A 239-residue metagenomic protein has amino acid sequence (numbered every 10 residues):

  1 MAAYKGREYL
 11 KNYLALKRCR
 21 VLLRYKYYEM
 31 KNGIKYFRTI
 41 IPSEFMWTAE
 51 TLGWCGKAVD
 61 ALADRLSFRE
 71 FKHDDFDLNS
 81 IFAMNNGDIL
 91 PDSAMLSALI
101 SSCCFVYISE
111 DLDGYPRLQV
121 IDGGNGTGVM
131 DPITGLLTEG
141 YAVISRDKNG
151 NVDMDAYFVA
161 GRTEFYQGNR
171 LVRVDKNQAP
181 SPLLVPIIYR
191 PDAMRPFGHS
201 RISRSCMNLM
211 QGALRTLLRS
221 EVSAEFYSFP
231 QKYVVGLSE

Functional and structural regions predicted by a protein language model:
M1-P116: Extended, helix-rich architectural segments
N12, T39, V59-L62, Y141 (+4 more regions): Residues at secondary-structure transition points
L22-Y25, K31, K35-F45, G150-D153 (+1 more regions): Charged, low-complexity, helix/coiled-coil-prone segments
L62-L66, A94, M154-Y157, L184 (+1 more regions): Generic hydrophobic, helix-prone segments enriched in Leu/Val/Ile
A83-G87, L118-I121, Q211-L214: A short linear-motif detector with a strong N-terminal bias
F105-P196: Extended, regular secondary-structure scaffolds
D175-E239: Extended, charged amphipathic alpha-helical segments
